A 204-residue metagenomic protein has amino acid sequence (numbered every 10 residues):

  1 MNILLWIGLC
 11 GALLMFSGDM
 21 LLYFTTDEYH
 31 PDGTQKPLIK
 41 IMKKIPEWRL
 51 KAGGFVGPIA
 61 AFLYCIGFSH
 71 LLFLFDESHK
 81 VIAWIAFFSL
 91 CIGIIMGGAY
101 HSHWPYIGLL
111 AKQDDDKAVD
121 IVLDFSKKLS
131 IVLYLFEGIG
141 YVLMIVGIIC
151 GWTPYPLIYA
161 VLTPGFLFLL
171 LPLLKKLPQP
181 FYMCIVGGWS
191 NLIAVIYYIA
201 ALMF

Functional and structural regions predicted by a protein language model:
M1-F204: Hydrophobic, aromatic-enriched alpha-helical segments typical of multi-pass transmembrane helices
